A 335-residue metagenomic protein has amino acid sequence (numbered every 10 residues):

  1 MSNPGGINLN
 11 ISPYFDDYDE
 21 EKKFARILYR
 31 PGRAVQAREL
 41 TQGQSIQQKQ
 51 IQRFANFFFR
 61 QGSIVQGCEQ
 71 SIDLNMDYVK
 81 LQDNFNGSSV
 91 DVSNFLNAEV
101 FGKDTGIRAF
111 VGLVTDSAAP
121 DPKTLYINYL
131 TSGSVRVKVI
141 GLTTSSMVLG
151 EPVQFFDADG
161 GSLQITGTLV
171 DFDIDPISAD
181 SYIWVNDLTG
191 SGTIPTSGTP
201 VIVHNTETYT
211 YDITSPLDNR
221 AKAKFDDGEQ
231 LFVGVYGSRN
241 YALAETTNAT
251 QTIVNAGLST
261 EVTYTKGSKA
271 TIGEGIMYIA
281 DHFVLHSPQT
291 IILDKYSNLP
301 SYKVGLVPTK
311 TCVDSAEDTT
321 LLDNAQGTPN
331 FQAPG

Functional and structural regions predicted by a protein language model:
M1-G335: Subunit-assembly interface segments of extracellular/virion macromolecular structures
